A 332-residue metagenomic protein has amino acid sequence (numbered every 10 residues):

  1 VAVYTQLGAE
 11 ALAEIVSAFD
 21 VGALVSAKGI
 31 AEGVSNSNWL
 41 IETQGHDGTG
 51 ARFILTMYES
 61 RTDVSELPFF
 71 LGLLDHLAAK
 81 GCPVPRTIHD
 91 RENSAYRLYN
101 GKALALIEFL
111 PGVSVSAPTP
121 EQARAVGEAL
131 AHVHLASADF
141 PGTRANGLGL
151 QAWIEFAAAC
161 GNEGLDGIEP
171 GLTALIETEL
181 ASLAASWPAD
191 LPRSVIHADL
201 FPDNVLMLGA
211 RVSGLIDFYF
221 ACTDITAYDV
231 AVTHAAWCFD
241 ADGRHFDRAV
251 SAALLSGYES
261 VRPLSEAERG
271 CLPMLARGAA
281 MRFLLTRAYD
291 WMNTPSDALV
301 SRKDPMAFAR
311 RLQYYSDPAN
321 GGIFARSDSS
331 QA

Functional and structural regions predicted by a protein language model:
L7-F19, P141-T143, A157-A198, L208 (+1 more regions): An alpha-helical support segment within catalytic cores of ATP-dependent transferases
V21-K28: Conserved N-terminal boundary motif of the eukaryotic protein kinase catalytic domain
A31-L55, T87, A181-Y228, D240 (+1 more regions): Active-site acidic catalytic loop and adjacent metal/ATP-binding pocket of ATP-dependent phosphoryl transfer enzymes
G45-G142: ATP-binding pocket architecture of kinase catalytic cores
S116-G171, L191-R193, L299-R302: A cross-family kinase active-site recognition segment
A159-E163, F283-A332: ATP/Mg2+ or Mg2+-diphosphate-binding catalytic cores that bind nucleotide phosphates or diphosphates via glycine-rich
A227-P263, R277-P295: Active-site activation/catalytic loop segments of kinase-like enzymes and analogous catalytic loops in related
E266-A276: All-alpha amphipathic helical-bundle segments outside canonical DNA-binding/catalytic cores that form hydrophobic
